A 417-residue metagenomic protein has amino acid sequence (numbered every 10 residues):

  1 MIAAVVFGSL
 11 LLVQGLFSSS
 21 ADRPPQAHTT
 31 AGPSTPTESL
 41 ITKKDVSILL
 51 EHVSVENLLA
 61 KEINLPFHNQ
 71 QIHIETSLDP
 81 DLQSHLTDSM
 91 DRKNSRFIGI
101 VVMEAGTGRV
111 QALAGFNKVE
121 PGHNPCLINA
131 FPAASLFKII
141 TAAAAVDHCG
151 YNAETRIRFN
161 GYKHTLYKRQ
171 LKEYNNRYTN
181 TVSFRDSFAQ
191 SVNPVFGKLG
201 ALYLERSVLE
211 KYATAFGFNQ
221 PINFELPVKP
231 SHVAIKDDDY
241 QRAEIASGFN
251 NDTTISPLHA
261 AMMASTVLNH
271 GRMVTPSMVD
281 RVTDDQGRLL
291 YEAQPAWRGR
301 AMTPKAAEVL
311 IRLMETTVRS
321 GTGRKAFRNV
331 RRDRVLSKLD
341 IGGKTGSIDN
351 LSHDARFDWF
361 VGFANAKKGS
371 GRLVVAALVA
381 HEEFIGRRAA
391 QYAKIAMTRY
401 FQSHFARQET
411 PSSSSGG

Functional and structural regions predicted by a protein language model:
M1-G99, E292-W297, P411-S414: Extracytoplasmic/periplasmic proteins that interact with beta-lactams or build/remodel peptidoglycan
E51-F137, C149-G150, T165-R169, S231-R242 (+1 more regions): Short pre-catalytic segments that frame enzyme active sites
I72, T76, P80, S84-D88 (+11 more regions): Solvent-exposed, polar/charged alpha-helical surfaces in well-ordered, non-transmembrane soluble domains, broadly
L86-M90, G108, N129-R158, S187 (+4 more regions): Active-site SXXK
E104-N117, V146-Y151, Y162-K163, E205 (+3 more regions): Glycine-rich, acidic and aromatic/proline-enriched surface loops and short helix-turn segments that act as binding
L113-N117, I157, S277, A293: Short hydrophobic alpha-helix segments
Y151-L209, E244, L289-V309: Conserved catalytic neighborhood of penicillin-recognizing serine enzymes
Q241-T283, G287-W297, T317-E409: Active-site beta-strand/loop architecture of penicillin-binding DD-peptidases
